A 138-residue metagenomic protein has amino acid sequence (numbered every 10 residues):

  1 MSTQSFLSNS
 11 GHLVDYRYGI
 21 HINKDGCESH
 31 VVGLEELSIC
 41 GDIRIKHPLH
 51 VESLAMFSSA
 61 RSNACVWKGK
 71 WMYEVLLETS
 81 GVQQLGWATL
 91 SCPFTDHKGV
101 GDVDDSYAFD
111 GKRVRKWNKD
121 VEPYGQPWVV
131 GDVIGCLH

Functional and structural regions predicted by a protein language model:
M1-H138: PRY/SPRY (B30.2) beta-sandwich protein-interaction domains and their adjacent Ser/Pro/Gly-rich low-complexity linkers
